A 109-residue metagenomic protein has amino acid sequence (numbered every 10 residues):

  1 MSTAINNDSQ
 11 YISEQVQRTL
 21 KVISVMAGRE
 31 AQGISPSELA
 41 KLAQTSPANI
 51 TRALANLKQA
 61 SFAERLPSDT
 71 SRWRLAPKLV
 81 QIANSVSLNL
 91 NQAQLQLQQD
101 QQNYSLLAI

Functional and structural regions predicted by a protein language model:
M1-I5, K58, Q102, L107-I109: Extended interaction regions within the primary functional domain
S2, S9-P77: N-terminal helix-turn-helix
V80-S85: Short, charged/polar, Gly/Pro-enriched secondary-structure boundary elements
S87-I109: Amphipathic alpha-helical dimerization/coiled-coil segments that flank or bridge DNA-binding/regulatory modules
